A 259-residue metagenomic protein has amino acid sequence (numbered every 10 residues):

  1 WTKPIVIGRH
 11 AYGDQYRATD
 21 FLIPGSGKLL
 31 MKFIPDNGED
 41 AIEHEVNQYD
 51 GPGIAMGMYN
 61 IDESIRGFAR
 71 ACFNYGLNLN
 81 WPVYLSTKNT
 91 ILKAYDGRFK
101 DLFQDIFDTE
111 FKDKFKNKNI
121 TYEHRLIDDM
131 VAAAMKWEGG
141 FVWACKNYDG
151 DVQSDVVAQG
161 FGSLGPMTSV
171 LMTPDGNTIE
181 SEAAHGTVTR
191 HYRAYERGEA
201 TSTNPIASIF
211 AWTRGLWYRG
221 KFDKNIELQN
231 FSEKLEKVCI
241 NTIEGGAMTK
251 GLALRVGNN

Functional and structural regions predicted by a protein language model:
W1-G53: Flexible glycine-/small-residue-enriched beta->alpha junction loops that bind anionic phosphate/pyrophosphate groups
W1-P4, K28-L29, L79-W81, N117-N119 (+4 more regions): Short coil/turn connectors at secondary-structure junctions
V6-H10, S86, C145-N147, E182: Short beta-strand segments
M31-R125: Glycine-rich phosphate/diphosphate-binding loop of Rossmann-like nucleotide-binding domains
L79-T87, F111-H124, G220-S232, T242-L254: Flexible, glycine/charged-enriched surface loops at secondary-structure junctions
K93-Q104, A134-V142, Y148, A158 (+2 more regions): Short glycine/threonine-rich loop-to-helix capping motif typified by GTGT followed within a few residues by an Asp-Pro
A134-K234, N241-T242: Glycine-rich phosphate/nucleotide-binding loop
